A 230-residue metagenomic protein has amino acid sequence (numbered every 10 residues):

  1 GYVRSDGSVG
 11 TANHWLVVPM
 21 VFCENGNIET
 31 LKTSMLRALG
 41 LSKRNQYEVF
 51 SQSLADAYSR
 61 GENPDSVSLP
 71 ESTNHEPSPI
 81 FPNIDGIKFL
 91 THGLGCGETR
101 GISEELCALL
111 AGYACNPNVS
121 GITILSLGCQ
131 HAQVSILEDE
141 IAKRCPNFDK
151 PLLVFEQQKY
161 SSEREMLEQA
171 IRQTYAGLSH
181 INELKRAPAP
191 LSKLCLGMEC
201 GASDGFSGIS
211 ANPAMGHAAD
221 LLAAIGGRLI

Functional and structural regions predicted by a protein language model:
G1-I230: Metallocofactor- and cofactor-centric catalytic cores in central/energy metabolism, strongly enriched
